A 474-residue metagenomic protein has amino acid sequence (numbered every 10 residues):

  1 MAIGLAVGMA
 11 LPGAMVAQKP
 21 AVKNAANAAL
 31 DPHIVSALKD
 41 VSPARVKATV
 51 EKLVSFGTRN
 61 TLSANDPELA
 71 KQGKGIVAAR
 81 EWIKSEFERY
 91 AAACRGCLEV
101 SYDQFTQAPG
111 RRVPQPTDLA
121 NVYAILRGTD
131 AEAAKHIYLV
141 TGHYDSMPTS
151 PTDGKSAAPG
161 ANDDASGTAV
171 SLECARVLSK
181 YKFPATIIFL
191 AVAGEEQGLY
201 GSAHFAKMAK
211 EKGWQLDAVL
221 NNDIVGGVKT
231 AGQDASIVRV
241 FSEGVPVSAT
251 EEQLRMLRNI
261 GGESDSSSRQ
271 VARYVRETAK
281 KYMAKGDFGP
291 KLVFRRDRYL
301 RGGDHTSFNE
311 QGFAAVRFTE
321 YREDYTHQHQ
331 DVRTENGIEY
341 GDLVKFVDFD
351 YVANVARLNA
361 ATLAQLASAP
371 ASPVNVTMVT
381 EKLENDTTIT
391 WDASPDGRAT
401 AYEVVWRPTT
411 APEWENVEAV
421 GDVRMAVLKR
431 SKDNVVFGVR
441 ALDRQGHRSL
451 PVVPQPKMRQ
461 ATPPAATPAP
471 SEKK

Functional and structural regions predicted by a protein language model:
K23, R45-R127: A non-catalytic alpha/beta surface segment that caps or lines the substrate-entry region of metallo-dependent hydrolase
V54, V225-P246, L292-P370: Active-site-adjacent mobile loop/cap segments within catalytic or ligand-binding domains
A124, V140-L199, N359: Alpha-helical metal-binding/catalytic segments enriched in His/Glu/Asp
V192-G303, Q311, A315: Metal-dependent peptidase/peptidase-like ectodomains
N385-R398: Conserved aromatic anchor
N416-V423: Short beta-strand segments within Ig-like beta-sandwich modules, predominantly Fibronectin type-III
V427-S449: Beta-strand-rich modules
L442-K473: Extracellular fibronectin type III
